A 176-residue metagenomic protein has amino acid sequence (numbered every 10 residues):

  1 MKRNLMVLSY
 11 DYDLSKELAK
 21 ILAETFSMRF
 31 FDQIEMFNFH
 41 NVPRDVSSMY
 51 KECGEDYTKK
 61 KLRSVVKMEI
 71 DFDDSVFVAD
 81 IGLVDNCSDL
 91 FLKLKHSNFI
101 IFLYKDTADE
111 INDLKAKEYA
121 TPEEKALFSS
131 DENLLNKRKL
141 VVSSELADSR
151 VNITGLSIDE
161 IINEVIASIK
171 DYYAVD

Functional and structural regions predicted by a protein language model:
K2-L5, D73-D74: Pre-Walker A (Motif I) flank of P-loop NTPase domains
L5-A23: Glycine-rich phosphate-binding P-loop
E24-R63: Conserved substrate/cofactor phosphate-moiety recognition/catalytic segment in nucleotide-dependent phosphotransferases
Y57-S97: Glycine-rich phosphate-binding loop used to anchor ATP phosphates in small-molecule kinases, encompassing both
K60, A120-E164: Small-molecule kinase domains that catalyze NTP-dependent phosphoryl transfer to phosphate-bearing small molecules
I81-V84, D106-A108, L156: Short glycine-rich anion-binding loops that position phosphate/pyrophosphate groups of nucleotides and phosphorylated
L94-K117: Conserved phosphate-donor/acceptor-positioning beta-strand/loop module used by diverse small-molecule
E164-V175: C-terminal alpha-helix
